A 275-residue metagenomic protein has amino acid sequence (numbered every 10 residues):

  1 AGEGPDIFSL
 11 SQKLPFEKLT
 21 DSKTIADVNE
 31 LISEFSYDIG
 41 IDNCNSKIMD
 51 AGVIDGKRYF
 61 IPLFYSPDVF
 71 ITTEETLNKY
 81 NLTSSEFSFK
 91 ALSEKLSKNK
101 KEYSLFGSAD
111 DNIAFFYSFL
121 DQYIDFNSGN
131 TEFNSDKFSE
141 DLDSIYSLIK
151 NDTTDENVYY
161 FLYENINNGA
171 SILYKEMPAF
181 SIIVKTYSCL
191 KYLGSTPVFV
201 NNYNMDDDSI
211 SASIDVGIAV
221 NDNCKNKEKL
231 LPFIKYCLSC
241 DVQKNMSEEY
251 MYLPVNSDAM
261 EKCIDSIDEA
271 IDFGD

Functional and structural regions predicted by a protein language model:
G2-E3, L19-D21, G52-D55, P62-F64 (+4 more regions): Extracellular/periplasmic catalytic domains that process cell-envelope and extracellular macromolecules
G2-S11: Periplasmic-binding protein-like
S11-V69, S195-Y203: Hinge/lid segment of periplasmic solute-binding proteins
K13-F16, S66-V69, T76-L77, D111-I113 (+3 more regions): Solvent-exposed loop/turn segments at secondary-structure junctions within structured extracellular/periplasmic domains
K18-S22, T73, N245-E249: Short, solvent-exposed loop/turn and secondary-structure capping segments
N29-S33, D50-N157, D222-E228: Helix-loop-helix "hinge/cap" segment bordering the ligand-binding cleft or interdomain interface
S147-N226: Extracytoplasmic/periplasmic substrate-binding proteins
V216-D275: Mature extracytoplasmic/periplasmic domains
